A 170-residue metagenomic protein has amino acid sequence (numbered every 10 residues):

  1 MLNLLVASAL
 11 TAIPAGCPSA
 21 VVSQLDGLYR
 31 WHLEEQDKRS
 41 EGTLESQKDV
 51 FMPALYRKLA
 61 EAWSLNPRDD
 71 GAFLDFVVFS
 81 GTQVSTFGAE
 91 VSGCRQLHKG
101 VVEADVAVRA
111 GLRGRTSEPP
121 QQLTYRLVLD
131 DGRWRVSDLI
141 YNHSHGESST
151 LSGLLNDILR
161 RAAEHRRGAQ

Functional and structural regions predicted by a protein language model:
M1-A7: Sec-dependent signal peptide recognition, specifically the positively charged N-region followed immediately by
T11-G42: Short, low-complexity N-terminal intrinsically disordered segments enriched in polar/charged residues
V21-L25, T43, Q47, L55 (+2 more regions): Stable alpha-helical elements in mature extracytoplasmic
H32-K58: Secretory pathway targeting signatures of secreted, lumenal, and periplasmic proteins
F51-E118: Surface-exposed, charged secondary-structure patches
V91-C94, Q122-L129: Hydrophobic/aromatic beta-strand elements that line small-molecule binding cavities or substrate pockets in beta-rich
G100-D105, G111-Q121, S137-Q170: Low-complexity, intrinsically disordered terminal/linker segments enriched in charged and Gly/Pro repeats
R126-N142: A short, solvent-exposed beta-edge/loop patch
